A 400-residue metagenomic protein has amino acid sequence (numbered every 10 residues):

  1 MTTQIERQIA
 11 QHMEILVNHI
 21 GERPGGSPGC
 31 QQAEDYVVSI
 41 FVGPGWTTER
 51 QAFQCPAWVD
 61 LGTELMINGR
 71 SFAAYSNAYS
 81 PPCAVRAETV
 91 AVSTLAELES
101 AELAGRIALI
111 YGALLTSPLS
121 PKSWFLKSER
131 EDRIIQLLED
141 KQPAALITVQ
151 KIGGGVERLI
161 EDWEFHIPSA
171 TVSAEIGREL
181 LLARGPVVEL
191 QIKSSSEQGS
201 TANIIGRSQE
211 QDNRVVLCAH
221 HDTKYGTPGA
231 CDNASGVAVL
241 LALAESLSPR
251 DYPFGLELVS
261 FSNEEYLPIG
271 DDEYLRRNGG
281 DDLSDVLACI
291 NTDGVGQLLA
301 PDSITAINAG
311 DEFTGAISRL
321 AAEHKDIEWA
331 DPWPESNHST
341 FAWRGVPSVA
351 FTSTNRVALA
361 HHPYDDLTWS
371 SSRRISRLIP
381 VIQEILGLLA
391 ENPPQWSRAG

Functional and structural regions predicted by a protein language model:
M1-T3, H19-P28, A91, S120-E129 (+7 more regions): Second-shell loop/turn segments in exported
T2-P28, P44, Q51, G153-H166 (+4 more regions): N-terminal capping segment at the start of a domain
T2-R7, Q11-L119: Noncatalytic luminal/extracellular "stalk/propeptide" segments of secretory-pathway proteins
I67-A101, G155-A230, A242-P249, P253-G255 (+1 more regions): Soluble metallo-hydrolase cores and metallopeptidase-like ectodomains found primarily in the secretory/periplasmic
A74-P168, I327: Extracellular/luminal Protease-associated
A113-L115, I152-G153, S194-S196, H221-T223 (+3 more regions): Acidic, glycine-rich active-site loops and adjacent beta-strand->loop/helix elements that engage anionic groups
H166, S200-N203, T223-A316, P334: Acidic/histidine-rich catalytic neighborhood of metal-dependent amide-processing enzymes
L287, L298-G400: Active-site-adjacent substrate-binding region of metalloamidase/peptidase-like peptide-processing proteins
